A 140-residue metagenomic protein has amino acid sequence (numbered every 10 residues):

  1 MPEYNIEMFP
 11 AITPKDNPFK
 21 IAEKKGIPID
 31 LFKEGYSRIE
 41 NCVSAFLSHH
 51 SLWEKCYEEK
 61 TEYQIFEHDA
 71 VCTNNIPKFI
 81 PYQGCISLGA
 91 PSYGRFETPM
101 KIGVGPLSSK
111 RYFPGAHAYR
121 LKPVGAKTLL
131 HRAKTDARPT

Functional and structural regions predicted by a protein language model:
M1-F66, A70-T140: An acidic/histidine-cluster motif and surrounding catalytic segment that typifies divalent-metal-assisted enzyme active
